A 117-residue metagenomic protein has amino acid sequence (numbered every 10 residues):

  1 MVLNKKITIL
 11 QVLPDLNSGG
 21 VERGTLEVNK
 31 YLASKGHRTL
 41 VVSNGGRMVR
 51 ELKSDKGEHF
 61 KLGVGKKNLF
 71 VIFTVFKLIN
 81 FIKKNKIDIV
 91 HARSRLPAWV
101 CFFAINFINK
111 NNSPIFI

Functional and structural regions predicted by a protein language model:
V2-L3: Short, flexible hinge/linker loops that cap or flank conserved catalytic cores
K6-I7, Q11-F73: N-terminal strand-loop element at the rim of the active site of nucleotide-sugar-dependent glycosyltransferases
I9, I105-I117: Active-site proximal beta-strand in glycosyltransferases
L52, C101-I105: Hydrophobic packing residues within well-ordered alpha-helices of enzyme cores
V75-I79: Short hydrophobic/charged patches on amphipathic alpha-helices used for structural packing and interfaces
F81-D88: Glycine-rich phosphate-binding loop signature in dinucleotide/nucleotide-binding domains
D88-I89, I115: Short, Asp-centered acidic motifs that coordinate Mg2+ and/or phosphate in catalytic or ligand-binding sites
A92-A98: Short His-centered aromatic/hydrophobic patch
